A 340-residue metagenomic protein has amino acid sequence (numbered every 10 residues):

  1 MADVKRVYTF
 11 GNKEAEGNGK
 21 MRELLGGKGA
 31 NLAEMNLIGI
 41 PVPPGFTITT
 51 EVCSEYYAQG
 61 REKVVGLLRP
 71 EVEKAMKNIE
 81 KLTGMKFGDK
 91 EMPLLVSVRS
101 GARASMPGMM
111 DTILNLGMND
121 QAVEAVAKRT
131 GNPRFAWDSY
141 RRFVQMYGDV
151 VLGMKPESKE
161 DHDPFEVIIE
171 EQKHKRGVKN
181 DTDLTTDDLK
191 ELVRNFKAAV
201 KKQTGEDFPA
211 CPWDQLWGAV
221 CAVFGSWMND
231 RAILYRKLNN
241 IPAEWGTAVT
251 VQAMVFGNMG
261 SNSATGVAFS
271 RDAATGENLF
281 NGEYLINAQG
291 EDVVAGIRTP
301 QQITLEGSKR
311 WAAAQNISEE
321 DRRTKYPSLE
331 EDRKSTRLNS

Functional and structural regions predicted by a protein language model:
M1-S340: Nucleotide/phosphate-binding sheet-loop regions of phosphoryl- and nucleotidyl-transfer enzymes
